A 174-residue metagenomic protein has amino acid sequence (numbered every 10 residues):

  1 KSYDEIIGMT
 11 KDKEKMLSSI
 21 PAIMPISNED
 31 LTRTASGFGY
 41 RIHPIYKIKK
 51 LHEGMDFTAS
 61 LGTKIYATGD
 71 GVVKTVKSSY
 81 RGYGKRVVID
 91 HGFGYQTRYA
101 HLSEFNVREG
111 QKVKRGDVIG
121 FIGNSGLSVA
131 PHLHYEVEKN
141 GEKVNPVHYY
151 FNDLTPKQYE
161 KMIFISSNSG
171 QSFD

Functional and structural regions predicted by a protein language model:
K1-R33, G37: Non-catalytic extracellular/periplasmic "stalk" and linker regions immediately N-terminal to catalytic or recognition
I26-S172: Catalytic cores of peptidoglycan-degrading enzymes
